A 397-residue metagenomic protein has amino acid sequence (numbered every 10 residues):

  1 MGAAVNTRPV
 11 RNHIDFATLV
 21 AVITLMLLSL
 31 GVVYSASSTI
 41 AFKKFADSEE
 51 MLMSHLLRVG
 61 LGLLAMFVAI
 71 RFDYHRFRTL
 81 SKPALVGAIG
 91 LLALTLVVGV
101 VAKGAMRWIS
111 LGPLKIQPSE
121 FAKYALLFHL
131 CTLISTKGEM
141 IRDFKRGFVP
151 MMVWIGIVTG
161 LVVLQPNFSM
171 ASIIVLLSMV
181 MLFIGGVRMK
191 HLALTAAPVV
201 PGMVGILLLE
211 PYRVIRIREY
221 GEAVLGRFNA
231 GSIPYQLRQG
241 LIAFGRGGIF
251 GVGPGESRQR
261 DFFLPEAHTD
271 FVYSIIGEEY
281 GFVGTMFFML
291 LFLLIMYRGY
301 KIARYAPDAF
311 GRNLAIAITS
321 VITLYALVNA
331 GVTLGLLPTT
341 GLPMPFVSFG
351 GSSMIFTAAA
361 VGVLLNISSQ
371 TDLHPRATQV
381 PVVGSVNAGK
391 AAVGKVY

Functional and structural regions predicted by a protein language model:
G2-L25, G31-P166, A330-P345, F349 (+3 more regions): Membrane-helix boundary/helix-loop-helix interface segments in multi-pass membrane proteins
L57-G62, E279-G299: Hydrophobic alpha-helical transmembrane segments
L64, F72, H129, V204 (+5 more regions): Transmembrane alpha-helix boundary/anchor motif
K82-P83, G87-I89, K145-V163, F168-L208 (+1 more regions): Hydrophobic alpha-helical segments of polytopic membrane proteins
A102, M106-W108, H191-F287, A306-L314: Hydrophobic, glycine- and aromatic-enriched re-entrant/interface helices and adjoining loop segments
S172-H191, R258-G284, L342-T357: Interfacial segments of multi-pass membrane proteins
P211, M286-M289, M296-G299, A303-G311 (+1 more regions): Membrane-proximal intracellular helices of multi-pass ion channels
Y300-G341, V347: Loop-to-helix entry and N-terminal half of a specific, functionally important transmembrane alpha helix in multi-pass
